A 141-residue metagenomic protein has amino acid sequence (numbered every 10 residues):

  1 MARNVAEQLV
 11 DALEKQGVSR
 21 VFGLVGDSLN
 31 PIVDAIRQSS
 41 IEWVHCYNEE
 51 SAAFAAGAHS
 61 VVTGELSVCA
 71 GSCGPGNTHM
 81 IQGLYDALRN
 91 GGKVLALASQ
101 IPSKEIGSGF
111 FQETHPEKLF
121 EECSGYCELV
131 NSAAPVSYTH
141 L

Functional and structural regions predicted by a protein language model:
M1-G76: Thiamine diphosphate
A6, M80, V136: Aromatic/hydrophobic pocket-lining residues that form the small-molecule binding cavity in soluble enzyme cores
D27, C73, I101-S103, A133: Flexible, active-site-proximal loop/turn residues at the rims of small-molecule/cofactor binding pockets and catalytic
E49, A133-V136: Residues at or immediately preceding the N-termini of alpha-helices
L66, G125-Y126: A short, mixed-charge helix-start or loop-turn motif at secondary-structure junctions
P75-S124: Glycine/threonine-rich beta-strand-loop-alpha-helix active-site module that forms ligand/phosphate-binding
C127-S132: Short acidic-hydrophobic, aromatic-tinged amphipathic segments that line or gate anion-handling sites
T139-H140: Conserved small/polar residues in nucleotide/adenosyl-binding loops
